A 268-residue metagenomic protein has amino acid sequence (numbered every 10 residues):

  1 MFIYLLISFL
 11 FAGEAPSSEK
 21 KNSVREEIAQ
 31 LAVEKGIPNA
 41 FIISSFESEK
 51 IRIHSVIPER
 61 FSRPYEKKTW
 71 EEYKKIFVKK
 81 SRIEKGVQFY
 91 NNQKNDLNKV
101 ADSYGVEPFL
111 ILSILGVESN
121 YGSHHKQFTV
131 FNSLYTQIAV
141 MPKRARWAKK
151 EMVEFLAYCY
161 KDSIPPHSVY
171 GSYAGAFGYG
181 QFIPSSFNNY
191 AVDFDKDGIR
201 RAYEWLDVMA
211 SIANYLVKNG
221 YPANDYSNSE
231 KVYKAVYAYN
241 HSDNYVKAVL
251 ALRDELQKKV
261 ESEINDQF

Functional and structural regions predicted by a protein language model:
M1-F11: Sec-dependent N-terminal signal peptides
V24-E27: A eukaryotic "domain-start" boundary segment
A32-V33: Short, small/acidic-rich helices and loops at N termini and domain boundaries of DNA replication/processing enzymes
G36-N265: Catalytic glycan-binding domains that act on GlcNAc-containing polysaccharides
